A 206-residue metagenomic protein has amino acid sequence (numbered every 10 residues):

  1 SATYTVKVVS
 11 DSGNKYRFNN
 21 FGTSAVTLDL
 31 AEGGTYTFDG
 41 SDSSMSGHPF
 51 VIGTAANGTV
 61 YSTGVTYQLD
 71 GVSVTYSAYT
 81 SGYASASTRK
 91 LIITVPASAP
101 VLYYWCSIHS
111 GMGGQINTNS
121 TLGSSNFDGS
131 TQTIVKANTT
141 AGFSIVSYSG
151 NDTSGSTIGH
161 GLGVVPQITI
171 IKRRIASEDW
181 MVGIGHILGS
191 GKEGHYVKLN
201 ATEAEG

Functional and structural regions predicted by a protein language model:
Y4-E32: N-terminal edge beta-strand
S10-N14, S41-S46, T54-T59, A97-P100 (+4 more regions): Acidic glycine-/aspartate-rich tracts in secreted/extracellular proteins
V26, R89-I93, S156: Short strand-edge motifs at loop-to-beta-strand transitions and within beta-strands of extracellular beta-rich domains
D29, T35-D39, I92-T94, Y103-S107 (+3 more regions): Residues within well-ordered beta-strands of beta-sheet-rich folds
L30-G33, Q68, S77-T80: Negatively charged
A31-G33, T88, D152-G155: Solvent-exposed, conformationally flexible loop/turn segments
M45-G47, V72-T121: Extracellular/periplasmic metallocenter environments
T121-G206: Charged, alpha-helix-forming regions
